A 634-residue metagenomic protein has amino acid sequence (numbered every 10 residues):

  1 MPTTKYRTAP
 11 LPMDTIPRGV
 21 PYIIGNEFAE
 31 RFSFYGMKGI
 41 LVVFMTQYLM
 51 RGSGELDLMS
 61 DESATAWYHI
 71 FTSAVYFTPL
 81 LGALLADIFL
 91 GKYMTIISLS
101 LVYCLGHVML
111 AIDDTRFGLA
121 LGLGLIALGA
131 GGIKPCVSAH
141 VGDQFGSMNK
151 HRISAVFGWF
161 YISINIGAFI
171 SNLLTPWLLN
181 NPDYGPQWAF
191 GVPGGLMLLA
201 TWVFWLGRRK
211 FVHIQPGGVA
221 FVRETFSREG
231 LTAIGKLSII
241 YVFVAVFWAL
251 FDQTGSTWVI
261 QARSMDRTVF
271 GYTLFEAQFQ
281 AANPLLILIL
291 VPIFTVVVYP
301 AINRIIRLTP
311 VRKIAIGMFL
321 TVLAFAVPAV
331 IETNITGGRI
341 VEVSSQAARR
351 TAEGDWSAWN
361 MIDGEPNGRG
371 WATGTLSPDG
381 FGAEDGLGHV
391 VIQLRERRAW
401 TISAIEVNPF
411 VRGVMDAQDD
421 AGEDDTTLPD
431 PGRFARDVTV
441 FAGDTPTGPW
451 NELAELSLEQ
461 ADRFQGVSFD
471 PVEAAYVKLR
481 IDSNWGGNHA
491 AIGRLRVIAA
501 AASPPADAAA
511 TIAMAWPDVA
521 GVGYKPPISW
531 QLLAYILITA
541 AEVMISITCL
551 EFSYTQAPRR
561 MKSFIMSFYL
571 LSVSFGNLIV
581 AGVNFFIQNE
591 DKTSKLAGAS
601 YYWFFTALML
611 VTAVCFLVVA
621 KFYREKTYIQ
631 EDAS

Functional and structural regions predicted by a protein language model:
M1-G25, G146-S154, G158, S163 (+6 more regions): Intracellular loop-helix junctions on the cytosolic face of multi-pass helical membrane proteins
G39, L80-L84, I166-N181, S574-F586: A gly/Pro-rich, aromatic-decorated transmembrane alpha-helix motif that marks the paired, flexible gating helices
G39-S63, S256-E276: Short amphipathic helix-loop junctions that connect adjacent transmembrane helices in Major Facilitator Superfamily/SLC
H69-L84, A281-F294: Central cavity-lining transmembrane alpha-helices of secondary-active solute carriers, predominantly the Major
L101-F117, L320-I335: C-terminal ends and interior cores of transmembrane alpha-helices in multi-pass membrane transporters/permeases
F117-I133, V522-M544: Hydrophobic core of transmembrane alpha-helices in multi-pass small-molecule transporters, especially MFS/SLC-type
G132-S147, I545-A557: Intracellular juxtamembrane helix-capping segments at the cytosolic ends of symmetry-related transmembrane helices
R339-I340, E353-E452, A461-V519: Aromatic, loop-rich ligand-recognition surfaces of beta-strand-rich domains
